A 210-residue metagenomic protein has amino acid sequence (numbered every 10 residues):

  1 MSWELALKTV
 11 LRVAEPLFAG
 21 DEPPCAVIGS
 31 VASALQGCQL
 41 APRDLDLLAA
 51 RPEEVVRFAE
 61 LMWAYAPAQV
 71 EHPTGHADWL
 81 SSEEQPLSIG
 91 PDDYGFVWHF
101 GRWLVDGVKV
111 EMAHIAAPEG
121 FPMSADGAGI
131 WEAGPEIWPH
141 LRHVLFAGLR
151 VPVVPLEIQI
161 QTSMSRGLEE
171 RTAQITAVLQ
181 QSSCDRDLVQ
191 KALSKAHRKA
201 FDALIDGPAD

Functional and structural regions predicted by a protein language model:
M1-D210: Compositionally biased terminal segments of proteins
